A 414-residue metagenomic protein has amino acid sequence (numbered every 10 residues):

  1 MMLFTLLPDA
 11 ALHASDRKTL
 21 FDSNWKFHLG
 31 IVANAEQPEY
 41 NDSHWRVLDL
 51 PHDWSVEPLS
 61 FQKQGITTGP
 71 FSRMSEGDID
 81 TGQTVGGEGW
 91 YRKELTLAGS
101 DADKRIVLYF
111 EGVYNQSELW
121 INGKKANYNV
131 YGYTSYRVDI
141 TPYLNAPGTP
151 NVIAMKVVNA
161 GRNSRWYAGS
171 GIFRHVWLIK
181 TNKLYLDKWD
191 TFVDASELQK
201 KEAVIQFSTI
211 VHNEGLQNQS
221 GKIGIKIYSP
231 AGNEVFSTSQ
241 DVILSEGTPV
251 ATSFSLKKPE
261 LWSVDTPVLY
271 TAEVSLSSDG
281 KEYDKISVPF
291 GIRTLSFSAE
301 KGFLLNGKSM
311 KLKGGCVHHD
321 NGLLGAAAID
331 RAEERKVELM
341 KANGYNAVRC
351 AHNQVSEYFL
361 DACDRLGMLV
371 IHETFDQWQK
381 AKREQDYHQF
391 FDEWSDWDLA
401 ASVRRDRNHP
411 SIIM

Functional and structural regions predicted by a protein language model:
A10-S72, V152-V158, P230: Accessory carbohydrate-binding/adhesion or oligomerization-edge regions at the termini of glycan-active proteins
F21, L29-I31, T81, V85-K188 (+4 more regions): Accessory beta-strand-rich segments of carbohydrate-active enzymes
D101-K104, N145-P150, N218, L256-L269: Short glycine/proline/serine/threonine-rich loop/turn segments at secondary-structure transition edges
I121, E202-I243, V250-T252: Beta-strand-rich binding/interaction modules
G123, V176, Y270, G307 (+1 more regions): Conserved, mostly hydrophobic/aromatic
V130-Y143, G161, W166, T294-M414: Active-site mouth of glycoside hydrolases
M155, I225, A272-V274: Hydrophobic/tyrosine-rich beta-strand signature of extracellular beta-sandwich/beta-rich modules, prominently
H175-D190, R293-K308: Low-complexity, Pro/Ser/Thr- and charge-rich linker/hinge segments at domain boundaries
